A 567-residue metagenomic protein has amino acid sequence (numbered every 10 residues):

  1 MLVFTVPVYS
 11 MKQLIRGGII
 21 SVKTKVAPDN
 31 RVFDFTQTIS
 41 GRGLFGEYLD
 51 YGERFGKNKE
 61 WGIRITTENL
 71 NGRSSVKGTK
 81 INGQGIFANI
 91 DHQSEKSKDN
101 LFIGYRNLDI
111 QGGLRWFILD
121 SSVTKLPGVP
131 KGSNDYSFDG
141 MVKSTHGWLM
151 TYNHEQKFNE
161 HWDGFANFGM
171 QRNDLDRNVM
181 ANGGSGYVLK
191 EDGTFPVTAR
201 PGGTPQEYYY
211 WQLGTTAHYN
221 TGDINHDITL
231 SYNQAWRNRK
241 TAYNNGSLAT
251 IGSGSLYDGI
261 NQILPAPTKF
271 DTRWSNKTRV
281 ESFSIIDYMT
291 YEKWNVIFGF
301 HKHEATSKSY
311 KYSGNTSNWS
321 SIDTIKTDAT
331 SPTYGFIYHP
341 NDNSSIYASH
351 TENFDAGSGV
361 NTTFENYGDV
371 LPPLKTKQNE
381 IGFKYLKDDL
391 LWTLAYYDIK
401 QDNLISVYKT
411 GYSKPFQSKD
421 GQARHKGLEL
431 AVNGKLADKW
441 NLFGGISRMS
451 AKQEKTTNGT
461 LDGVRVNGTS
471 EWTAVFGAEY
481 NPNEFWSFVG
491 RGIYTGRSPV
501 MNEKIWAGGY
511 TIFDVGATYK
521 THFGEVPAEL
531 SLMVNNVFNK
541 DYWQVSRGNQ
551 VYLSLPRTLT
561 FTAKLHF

Functional and structural regions predicted by a protein language model:
M1-T36: A beta-strand signature from Gram-negative outer-membrane beta-barrel systems, especially the internal plug domain
I39-N71, S75-F117, G140-E160: Transmembrane beta-barrel wall of Gram-negative outer-membrane proteins
L119-N134, S185-F195, A242-T272, Y310-K311 (+5 more regions): Surface-exposed loop/turn segments flanking beta-strands in extracellular/periplasmic regions
M150-N173, V197-Y312: Face-selective signature of the C-terminal outer-membrane beta-barrel domain
E155-K157, D163-G169, N173-V179, I346-Y347 (+2 more regions): Membrane-embedded beta-barrel scaffold of Gram-negative outer-membrane proteins
T204, I228, Y334-I337, A348 (+3 more regions): Conserved C-terminal beta-signal and adjacent last beta-strands/turns of outer-membrane beta-barrel proteins
Q206, T221-N238, W274-Q401, H425 (+3 more regions): Structural signature of Gram-negative outer-membrane beta-barrels, strongest in the C-terminal barrel of TonB-dependent
K293, D398-K400, S418-N502, K564-H566: Gram-negative outer-membrane beta-barrel transporters
